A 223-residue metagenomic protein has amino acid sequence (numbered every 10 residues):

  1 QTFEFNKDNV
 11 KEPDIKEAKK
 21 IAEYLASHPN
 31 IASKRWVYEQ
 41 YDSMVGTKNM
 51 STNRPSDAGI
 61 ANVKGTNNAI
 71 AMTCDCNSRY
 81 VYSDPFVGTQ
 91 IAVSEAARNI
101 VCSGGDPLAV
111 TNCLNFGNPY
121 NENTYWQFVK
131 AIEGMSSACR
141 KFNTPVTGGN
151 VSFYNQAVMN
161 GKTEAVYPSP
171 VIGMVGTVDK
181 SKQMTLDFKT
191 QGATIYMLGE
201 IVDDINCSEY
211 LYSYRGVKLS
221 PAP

Functional and structural regions predicted by a protein language model:
Q1-P223: Glycine/proline-enriched, intrinsically flexible loops and inter-domain linkers
